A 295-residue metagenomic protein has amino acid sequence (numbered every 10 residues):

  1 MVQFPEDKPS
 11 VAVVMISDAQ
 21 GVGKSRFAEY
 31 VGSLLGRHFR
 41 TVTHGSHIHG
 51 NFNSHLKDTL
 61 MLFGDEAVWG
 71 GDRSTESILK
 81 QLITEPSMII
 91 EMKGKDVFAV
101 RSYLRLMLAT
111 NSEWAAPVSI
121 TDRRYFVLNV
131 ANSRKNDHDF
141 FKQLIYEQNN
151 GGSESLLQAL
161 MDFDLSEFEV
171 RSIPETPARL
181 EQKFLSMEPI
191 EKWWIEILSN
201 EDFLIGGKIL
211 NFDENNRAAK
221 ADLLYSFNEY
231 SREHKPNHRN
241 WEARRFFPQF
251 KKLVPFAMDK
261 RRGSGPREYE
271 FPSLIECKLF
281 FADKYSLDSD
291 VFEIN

Functional and structural regions predicted by a protein language model:
M1-F63, T75, F126, L160-M161 (+1 more regions): P-loop NTPase catalytic core of nucleic-acid-dependent motor ATPases
V13-Q20, S166-N295: DNA transaction DNA-binding modules
G36, E76-F98: Conserved catalytic/switch belt of AAA+ P-loop NTPases
V42-S46, S87-E91, A109: Short gly/ser/thr-rich secondary-structure transition/capping motifs
F52-K57, E91-A109: AAA+/SF3 P-loop NTPase mechanochemical coupling elements
L60-I83, A115-D122: Conserved AAA+/SF3 P-loop NTPase catalytic/coupling segment centered on the Walker-B
V68-W69, N111-A115, A131-N136: Conserved nucleotide-binding/hydrolysis micro-motifs of P-loop NTPases
R101-Y103, V118-M187: Phosphate-sensing "switch" segment of ASCE/P-loop ATPases
